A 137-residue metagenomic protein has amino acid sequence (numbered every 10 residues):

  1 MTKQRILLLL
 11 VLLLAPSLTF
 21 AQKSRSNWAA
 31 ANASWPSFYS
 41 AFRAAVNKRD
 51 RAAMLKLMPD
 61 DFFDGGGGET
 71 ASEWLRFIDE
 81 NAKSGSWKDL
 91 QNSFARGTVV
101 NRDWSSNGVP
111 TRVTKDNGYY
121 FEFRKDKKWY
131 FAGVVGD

Functional and structural regions predicted by a protein language model:
M1-L7: Bacterial N-terminal signal peptides that target proteins for export
L7-L9, N47: General helical structural elements
L12-L13: Short, linear, compositionally biased motifs with a strong N-terminal bias
T19-F20: Signal peptide processing junction and immediate N-terminal pro/mature segment of secreted/exported proteins
K23-A44, R51, L55-D137: C-terminal-biased regions
